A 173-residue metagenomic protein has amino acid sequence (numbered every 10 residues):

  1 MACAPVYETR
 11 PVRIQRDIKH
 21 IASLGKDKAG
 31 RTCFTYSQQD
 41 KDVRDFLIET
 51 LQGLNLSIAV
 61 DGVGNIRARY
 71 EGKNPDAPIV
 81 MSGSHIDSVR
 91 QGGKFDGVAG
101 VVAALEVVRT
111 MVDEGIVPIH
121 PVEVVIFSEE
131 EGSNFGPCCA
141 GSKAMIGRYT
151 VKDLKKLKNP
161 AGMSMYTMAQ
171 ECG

Functional and structural regions predicted by a protein language model:
A2-S37: N-terminal capping segment at the start of a domain
R10-H20, Q39, V43-L47, P78 (+4 more regions): General structural feature for long, well-ordered alpha-helical segments within catalytic domains of soluble enzymes
K26-E71: A non-catalytic alpha/beta surface segment that caps or lines the substrate-entry region of metallo-dependent hydrolase
I58-K94: Active-site cofactor/substrate anionic-group-binding motifs, chiefly glycine- and Lys/Arg-rich phosphate-binding loops
S82-H85, Q91-E130: Alpha-helical metal-binding/catalytic segments enriched in His/Glu/Asp
G93-K94, S133-A140: Short acidic, glycine/serine/threonine-rich loops at helix termini
V122-E123, G141-C172: A glycine-rich helix N-cap at a beta->alpha junction
